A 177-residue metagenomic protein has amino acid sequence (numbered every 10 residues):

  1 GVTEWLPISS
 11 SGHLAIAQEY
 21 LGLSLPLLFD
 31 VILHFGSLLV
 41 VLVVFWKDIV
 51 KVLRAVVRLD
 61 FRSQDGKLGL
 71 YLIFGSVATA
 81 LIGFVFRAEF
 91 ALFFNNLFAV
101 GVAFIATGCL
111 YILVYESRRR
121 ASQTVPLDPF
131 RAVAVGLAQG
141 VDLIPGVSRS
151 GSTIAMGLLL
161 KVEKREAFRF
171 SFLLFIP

Functional and structural regions predicted by a protein language model:
G1-P177: Multi-pass membrane proteins that catalyze or facilitate reactions on polyprenyl-/lipid-phosphate substrates and their
